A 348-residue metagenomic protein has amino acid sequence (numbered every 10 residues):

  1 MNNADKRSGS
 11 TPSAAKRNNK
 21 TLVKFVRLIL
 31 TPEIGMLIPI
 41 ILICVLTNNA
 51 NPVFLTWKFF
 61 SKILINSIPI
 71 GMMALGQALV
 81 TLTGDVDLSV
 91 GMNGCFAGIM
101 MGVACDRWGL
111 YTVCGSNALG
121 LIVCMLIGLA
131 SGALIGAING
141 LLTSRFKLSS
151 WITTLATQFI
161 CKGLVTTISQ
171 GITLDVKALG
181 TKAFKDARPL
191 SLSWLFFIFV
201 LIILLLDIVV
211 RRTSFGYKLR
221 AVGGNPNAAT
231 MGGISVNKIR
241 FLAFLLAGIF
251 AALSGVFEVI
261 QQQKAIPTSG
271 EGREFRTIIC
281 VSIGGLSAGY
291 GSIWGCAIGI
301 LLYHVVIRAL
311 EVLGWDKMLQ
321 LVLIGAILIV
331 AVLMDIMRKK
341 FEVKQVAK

Functional and structural regions predicted by a protein language model:
M1-I41, V45, N227-K238, V306-K348: Cytosolic-side transmembrane-helix boundaries in multi-pass membrane proteins
N19, F146, S150-R212, I239-L242 (+3 more regions): Transmembrane helix-bundle core of multi-pass membrane transporters and related energy-transducing complexes
P39-L55, V165-Q170, L206-S214, M334: Structural signal for alpha-helical transmembrane segments and their membrane-water exit/capping regions in multi-pass
I43-W108, V113, L141-F146, S282-Y290 (+2 more regions): Single transmembrane alpha-helix segments in multi-pass membrane proteins
L79, V103, A133-F146, T167-I168 (+8 more regions): Membrane-interface helix caps of multi-pass small-molecule transporters
L110-Q158, L201, I298-G299, Y303: Alpha-helical transmembrane segments within multi-pass membrane transporters and channels
G120-G128, I135-N139, R188-I266: Helix-loop-helix "hairpin" substructures at the membrane interface of multi-pass membrane proteins
A251, A265-V322: Transmembrane alpha-helical segments in multi-pass inner-membrane proteins
